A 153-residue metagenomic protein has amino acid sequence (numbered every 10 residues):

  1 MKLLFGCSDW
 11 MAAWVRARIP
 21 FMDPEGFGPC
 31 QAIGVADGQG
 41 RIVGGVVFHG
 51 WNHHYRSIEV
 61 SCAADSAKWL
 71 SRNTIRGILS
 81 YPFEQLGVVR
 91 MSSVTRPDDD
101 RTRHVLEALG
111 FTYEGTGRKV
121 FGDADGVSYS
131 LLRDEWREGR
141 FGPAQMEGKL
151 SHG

Functional and structural regions predicted by a protein language model:
M1-W10, E135-G153: Conserved N-terminal entry element of GNAT/NAT acetyltransferase domains
G6-Y55: Acetyl-CoA-dependent GNAT
H54-S66, V94: Conserved acetyl-CoA binding element of GNAT-fold acetyltransferases
D65-R76: Conserved glycine-rich acetyl-CoA-binding loop
E84-T95: Conserved GNAT acetyl-CoA-binding A-motif
S93-R103, V120-F121: Conserved beta-strand-loop-alpha-helix junction that forms the acyl-donor binding cleft
D98-G115: Conserved active-site alpha-helix within GNAT-family acetyltransferase domains
T112-V127: Conserved catalytic-core motifs of GNAT/GCN5-like acyltransferases
